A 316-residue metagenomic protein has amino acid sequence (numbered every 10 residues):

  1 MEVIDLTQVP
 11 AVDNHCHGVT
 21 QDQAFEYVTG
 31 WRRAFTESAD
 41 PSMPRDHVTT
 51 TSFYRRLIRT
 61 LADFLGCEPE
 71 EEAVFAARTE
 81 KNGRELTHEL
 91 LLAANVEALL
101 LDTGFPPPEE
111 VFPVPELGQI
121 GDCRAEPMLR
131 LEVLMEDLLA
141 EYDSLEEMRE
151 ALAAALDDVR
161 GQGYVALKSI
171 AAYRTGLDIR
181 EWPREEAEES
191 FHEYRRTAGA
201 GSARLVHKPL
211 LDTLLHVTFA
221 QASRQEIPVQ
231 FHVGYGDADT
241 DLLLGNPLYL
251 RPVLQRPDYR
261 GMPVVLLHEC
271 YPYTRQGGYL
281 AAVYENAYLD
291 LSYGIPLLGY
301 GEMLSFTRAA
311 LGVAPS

Functional and structural regions predicted by a protein language model:
E2-L211, L215, V283, P296-L298 (+1 more regions): Metal-cofactor-binding active-site regions of metalloenzymes
G176, F191-P315: Catalytic pocket-lining loop regions of alpha/beta-barrel enzymes, especially the amidohydrolase/enolase/GH5 lineages
